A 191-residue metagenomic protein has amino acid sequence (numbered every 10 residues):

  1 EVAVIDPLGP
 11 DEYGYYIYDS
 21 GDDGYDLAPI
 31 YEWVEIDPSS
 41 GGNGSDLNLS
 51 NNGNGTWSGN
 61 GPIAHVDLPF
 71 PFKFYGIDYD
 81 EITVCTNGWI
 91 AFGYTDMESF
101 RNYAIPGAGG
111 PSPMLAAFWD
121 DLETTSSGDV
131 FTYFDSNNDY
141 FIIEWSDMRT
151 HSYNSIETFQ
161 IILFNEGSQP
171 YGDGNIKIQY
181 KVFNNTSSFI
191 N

Functional and structural regions predicted by a protein language model:
E1-N191: Extracytoplasmic Ser/Thr/Pro-rich, glycosylation-prone low-complexity segments
